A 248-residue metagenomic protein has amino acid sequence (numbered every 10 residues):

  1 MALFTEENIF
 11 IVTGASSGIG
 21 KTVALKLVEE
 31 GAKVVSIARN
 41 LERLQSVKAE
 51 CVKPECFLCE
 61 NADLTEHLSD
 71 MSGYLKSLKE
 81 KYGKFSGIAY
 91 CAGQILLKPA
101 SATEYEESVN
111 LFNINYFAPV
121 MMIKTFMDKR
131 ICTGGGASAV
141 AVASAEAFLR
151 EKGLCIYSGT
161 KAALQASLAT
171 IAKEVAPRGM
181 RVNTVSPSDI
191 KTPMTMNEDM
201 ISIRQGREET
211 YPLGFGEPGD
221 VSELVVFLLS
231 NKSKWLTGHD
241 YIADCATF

Functional and structural regions predicted by a protein language model:
S16-S17: Conserved glycine-rich cofactor-binding loop
P99-A100, E107-F112, R207: Substrate-binding pocket helix/loop in short-chain dehydrogenase/reductase
I123, T160: Active-site helix of classical SDR
D128, K173-P177, K234: Alpha-helical segment proximal to the catalytic Tyr-Lys
S144: Residue(s) in the substrate-gating loop at a strand-loop-helix junction that position the organic substrate next
I201-D220: Catalytic Tyr-x(3-8)-Lys segment
F215-A243: C-terminal substrate-recognition "lid" of short-chain dehydrogenase/reductases
